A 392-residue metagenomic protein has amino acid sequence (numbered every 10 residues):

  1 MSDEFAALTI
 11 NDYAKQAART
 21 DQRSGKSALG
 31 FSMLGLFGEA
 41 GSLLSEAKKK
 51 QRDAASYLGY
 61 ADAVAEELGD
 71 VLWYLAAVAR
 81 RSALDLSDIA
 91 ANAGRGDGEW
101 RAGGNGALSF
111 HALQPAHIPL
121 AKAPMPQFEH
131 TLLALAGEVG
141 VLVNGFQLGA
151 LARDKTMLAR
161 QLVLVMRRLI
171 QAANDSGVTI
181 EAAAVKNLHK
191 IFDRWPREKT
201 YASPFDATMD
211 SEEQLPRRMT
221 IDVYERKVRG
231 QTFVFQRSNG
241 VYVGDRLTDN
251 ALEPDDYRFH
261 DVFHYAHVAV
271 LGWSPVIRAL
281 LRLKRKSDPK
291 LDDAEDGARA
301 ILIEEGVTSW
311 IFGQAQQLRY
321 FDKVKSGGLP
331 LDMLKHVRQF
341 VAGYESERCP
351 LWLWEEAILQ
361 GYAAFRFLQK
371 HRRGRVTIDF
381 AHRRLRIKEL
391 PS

Functional and structural regions predicted by a protein language model:
M1-S392: Flexible "arm" and connector segments at domain edges
